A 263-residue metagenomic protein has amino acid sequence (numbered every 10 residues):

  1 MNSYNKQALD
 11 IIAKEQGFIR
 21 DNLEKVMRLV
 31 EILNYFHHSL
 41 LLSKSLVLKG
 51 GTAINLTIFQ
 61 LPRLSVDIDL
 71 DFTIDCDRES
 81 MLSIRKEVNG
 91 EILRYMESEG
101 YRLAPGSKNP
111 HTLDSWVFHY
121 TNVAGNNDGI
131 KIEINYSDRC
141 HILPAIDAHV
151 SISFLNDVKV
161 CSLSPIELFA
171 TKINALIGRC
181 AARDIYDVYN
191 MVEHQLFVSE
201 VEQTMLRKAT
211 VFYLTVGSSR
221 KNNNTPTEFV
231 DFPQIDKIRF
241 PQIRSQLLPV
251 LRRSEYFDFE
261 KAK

Functional and structural regions predicted by a protein language model:
M1-L46, L56-I68, F72-K263: Structured mid-to-C-terminal alpha-helical surface segments
L48-T52: Glycine-rich beta-strand-to-loop/alpha-helix junction loops that act as flexible
